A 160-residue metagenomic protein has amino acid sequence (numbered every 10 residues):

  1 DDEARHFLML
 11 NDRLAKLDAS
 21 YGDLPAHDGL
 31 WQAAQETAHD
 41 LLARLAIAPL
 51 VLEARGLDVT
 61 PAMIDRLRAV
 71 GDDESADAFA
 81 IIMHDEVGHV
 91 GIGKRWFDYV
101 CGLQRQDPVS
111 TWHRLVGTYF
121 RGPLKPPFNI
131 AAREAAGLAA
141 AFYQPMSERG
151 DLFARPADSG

Functional and structural regions predicted by a protein language model:
D1-G160: Non-heme di-metal
